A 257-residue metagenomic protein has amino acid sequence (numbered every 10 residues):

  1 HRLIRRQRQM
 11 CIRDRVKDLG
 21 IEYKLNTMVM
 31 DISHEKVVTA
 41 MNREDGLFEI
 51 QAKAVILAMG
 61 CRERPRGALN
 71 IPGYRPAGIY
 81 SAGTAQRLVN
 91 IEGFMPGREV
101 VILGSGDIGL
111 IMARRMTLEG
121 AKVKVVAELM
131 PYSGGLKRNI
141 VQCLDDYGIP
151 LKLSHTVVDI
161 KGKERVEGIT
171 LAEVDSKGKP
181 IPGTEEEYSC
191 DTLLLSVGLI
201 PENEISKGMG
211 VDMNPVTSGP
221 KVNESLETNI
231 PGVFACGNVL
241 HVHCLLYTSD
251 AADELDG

Functional and structural regions predicted by a protein language model:
H1-R8, I12, Y247-G257: Single conserved hydrophobic/aromatic residue that forms the stacking wall/gate of nucleotide- or nucleobase-binding
Q9, R13-E99, D175-G183, E187 (+2 more regions): FAD-binding core/adjacent interface of flavoenzyme oxidoreductases
R13-D18, Y23-S33, V38-A40, T117-E204: A Rossmann-like FAD-binding core segment of flavoenzymes
L57, I79-L88, T192-L240: FAD-site-proximal beta/loop scaffold in flavoenzymes
C61-E63, G106-I108, I200, L240: Residue-level detector of alpha-helix initiation sites
A68-I71, A113-R115, S206-G208: Short amphipathic alpha-helical segments
Q86-K124, Y132: Rossmann-like NAD(P)H-binding beta-loop-alpha module
V239-S249: A conserved FAD-binding loop/helix module that cradles the flavin
